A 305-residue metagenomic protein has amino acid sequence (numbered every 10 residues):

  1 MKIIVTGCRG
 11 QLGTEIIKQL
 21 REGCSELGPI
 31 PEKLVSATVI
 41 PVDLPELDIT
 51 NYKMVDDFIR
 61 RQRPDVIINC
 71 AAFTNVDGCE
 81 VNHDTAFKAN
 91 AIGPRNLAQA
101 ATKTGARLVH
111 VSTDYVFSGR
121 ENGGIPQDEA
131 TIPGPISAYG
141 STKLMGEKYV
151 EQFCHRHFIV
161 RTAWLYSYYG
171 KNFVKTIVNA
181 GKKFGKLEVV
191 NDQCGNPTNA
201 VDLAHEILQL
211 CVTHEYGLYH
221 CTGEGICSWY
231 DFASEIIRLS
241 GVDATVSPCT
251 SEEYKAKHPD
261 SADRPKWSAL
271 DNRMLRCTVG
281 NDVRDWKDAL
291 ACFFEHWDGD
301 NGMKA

Functional and structural regions predicted by a protein language model:
M1-E26: N-terminal Rossmann NAD(P)H-binding glycine-rich loop of SDR-like oxidoreductase domains
T38-K53: Rossmann-fold cofactor-recognition segment
I49-A89: NAD(P)H-binding glycine-rich loop region in Rossmannoid oxidoreductase-like domains and their noncatalytic homologs
K88, I92-N96, K103, R107 (+2 more regions): Catalytic helix-loop patch of NAD(P)-dependent Rossmann-fold dehydrogenases
K148-G195, A200-D202, L208: NAD(P)-dependent short-chain dehydrogenase/reductase
V189-C194, Y219-I226, T278: Glycine-rich Rossmann NAD(P)(H)-binding loop
E206, T213-D260, N301-A305: Mid/C-terminal beta-alpha module of Rossmann-like enzyme folds, strongest in SDR-family dehydrogenases/epimerases
D285-A305: Amphipathic terminal alpha-helices
